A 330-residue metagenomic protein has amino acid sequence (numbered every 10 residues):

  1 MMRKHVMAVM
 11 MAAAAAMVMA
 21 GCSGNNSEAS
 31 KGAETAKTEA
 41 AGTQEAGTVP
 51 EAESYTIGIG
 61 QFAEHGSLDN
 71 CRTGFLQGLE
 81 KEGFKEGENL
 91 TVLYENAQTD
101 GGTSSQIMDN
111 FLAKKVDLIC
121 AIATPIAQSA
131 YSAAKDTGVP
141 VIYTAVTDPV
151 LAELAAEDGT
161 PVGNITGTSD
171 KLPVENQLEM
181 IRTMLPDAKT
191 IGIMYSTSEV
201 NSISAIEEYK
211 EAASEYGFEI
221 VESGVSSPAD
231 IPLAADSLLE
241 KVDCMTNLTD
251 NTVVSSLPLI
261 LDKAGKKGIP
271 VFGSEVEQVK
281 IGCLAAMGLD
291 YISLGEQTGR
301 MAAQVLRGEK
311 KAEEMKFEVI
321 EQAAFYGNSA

Functional and structural regions predicted by a protein language model:
V18-G21: C-terminal motif of bacterial Sec signal peptides marking the signal peptidase cleavage site
S23-N26: Bacterial signal peptide processing site
P50-E51, D148-T190, L289-K310: Hydrophobic alpha-helical segments within soluble ligand-binding/sensing domains
E51, Y55-E82, L93-G102, S198-S202 (+2 more regions): Extracytoplasmic "Venus flytrap"
I57, F75, T166-A213, M315-A330: An alpha-beta-alpha
A97-A156, D250-G265, I269: Beta-alpha junction/loop-to-helix N-cap segments that form part of ligand/metal-binding clefts
S129, A134-E175, G273-A285: Flexible loop/hinge segments that line or gate small-molecule binding clefts
V276-G327: Flexible loop/turn connectors
